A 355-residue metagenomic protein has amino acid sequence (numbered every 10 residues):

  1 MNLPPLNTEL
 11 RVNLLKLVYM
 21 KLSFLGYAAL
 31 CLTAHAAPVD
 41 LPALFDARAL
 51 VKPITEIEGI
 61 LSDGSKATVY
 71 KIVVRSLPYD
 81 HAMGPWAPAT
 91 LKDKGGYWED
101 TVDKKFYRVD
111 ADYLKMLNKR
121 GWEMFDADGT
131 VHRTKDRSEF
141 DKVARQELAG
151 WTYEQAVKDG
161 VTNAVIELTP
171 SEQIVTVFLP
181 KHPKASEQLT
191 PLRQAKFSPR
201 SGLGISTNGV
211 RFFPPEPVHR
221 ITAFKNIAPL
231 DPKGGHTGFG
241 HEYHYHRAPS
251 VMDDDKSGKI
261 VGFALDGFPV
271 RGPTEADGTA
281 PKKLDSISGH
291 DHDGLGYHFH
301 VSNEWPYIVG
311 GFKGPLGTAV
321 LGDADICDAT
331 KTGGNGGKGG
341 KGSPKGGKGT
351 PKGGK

Functional and structural regions predicted by a protein language model:
M1-M20: N-terminal secretory signal peptides that target proteins for export/translocation
M20-H35: Gram-negative bacterial Sec-dependent N-terminal signal peptides
A37-N208, F213-H219: Solvent-exposed N-terminal domain segments of exported/luminal and surface proteins
M116, M124, V261, H292 (+1 more regions): Catalytic cores of secreted/periplasmic or lumenal enzymes
P170, K196, A228-H241, L284-G296: Short, low-complexity cationic-aromatic patches
V175-H182, S201, S206-R211, F239-V251 (+1 more regions): Extracellular/lumenal glycan-associated surfaces
I221-D231, H236-G278: Short helix-loop boundary/capping segments
K282-K355: Long, compositionally biased interface segments
